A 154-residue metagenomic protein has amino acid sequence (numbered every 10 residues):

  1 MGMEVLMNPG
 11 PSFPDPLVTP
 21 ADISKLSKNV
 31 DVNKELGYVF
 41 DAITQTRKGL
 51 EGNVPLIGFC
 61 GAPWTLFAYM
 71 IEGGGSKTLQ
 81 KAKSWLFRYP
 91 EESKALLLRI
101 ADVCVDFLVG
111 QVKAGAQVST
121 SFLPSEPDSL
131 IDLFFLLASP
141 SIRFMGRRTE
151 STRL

Functional and structural regions predicted by a protein language model:
M1-P9: Glycine-rich loop at the start of a catalytic domain that most often binds anionic cofactors/ligands
N8-G49: A gly/proline- and charged-residue-enriched helix-loop-helix capping module
E35-L154: Active-site loop segments of alpha/beta catalytic cores
